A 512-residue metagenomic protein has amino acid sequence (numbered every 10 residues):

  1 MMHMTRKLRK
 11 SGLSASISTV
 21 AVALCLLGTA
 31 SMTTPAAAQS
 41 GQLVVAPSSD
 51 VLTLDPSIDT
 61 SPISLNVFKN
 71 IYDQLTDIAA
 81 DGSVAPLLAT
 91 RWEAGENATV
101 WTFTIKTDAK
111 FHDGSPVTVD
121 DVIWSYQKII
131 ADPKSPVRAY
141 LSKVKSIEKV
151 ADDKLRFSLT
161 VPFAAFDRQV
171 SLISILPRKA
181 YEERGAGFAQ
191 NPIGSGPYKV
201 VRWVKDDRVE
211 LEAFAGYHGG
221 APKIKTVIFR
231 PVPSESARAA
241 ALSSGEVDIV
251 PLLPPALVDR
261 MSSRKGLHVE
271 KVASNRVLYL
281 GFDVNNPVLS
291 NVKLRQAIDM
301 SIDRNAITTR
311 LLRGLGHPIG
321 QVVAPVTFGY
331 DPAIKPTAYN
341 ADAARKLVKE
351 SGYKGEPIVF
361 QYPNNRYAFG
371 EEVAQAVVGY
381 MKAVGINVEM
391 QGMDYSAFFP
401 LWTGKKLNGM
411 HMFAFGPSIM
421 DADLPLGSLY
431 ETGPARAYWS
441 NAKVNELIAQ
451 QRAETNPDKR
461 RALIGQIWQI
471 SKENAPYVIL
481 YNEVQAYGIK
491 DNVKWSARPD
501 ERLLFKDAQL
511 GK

Functional and structural regions predicted by a protein language model:
S40-Q42, V204, S301-G329, F369-V378 (+1 more regions): Detector for C-terminal structural segments
A46-E96, Q127, I193-G194: N-terminal lobe/hinge region of extracytoplasmic solute-binding protein
S49-L65, L88-A89, S115, V137 (+4 more regions): A structural "hinge/loop" feature
S83, V170-P222, T226, S236 (+2 more regions): Gly/Pro-rich hinge or "lid" segments in bacterial periplasmic/extracellular proteins
T90-S135, V150, R156, A241 (+1 more regions): Aromatic- and charge-enriched surface segment that lines or borders ligand/interaction sites
T104, R138-A180: Surface-exposed binding/hinge segments that line and control ligand-binding clefts or catalytic entry sites
A213-A215, S263, E270, S290-G379 (+2 more regions): Append "and occasionally in soluble cytosolic enzymes with long acidic Gly/Pro-rich linkers
A215-R260, N387: Ligand-site clamp/hinge motif
